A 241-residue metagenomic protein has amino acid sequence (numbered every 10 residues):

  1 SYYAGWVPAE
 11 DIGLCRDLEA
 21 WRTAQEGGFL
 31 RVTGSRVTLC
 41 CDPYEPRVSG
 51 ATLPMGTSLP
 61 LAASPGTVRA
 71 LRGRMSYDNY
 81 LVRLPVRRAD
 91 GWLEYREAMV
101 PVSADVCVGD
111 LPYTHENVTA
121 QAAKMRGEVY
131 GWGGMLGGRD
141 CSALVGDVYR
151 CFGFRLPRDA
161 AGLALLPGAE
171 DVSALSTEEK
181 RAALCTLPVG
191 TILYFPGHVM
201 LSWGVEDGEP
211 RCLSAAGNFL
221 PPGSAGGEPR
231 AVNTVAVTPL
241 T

Functional and structural regions predicted by a protein language model:
S1, G56, V82, V145 (+1 more regions): Short alpha-helical segments in extracytoplasmic peptidoglycan/chitin-binding modules and envelope-associated proteins
S1-T38, P43-Y44, S49-T52, A62 (+1 more regions): Boundary regions of SH3-family modules and the immediately adjacent low-complexity/disordered segments in eukaryotic
L14, E19-T23, L30, P46 (+2 more regions): Aromatic- and glycine-rich peptidoglycan recognition patches
P54-L59, V189-G190: Loop/turn positions that initiate beta-strands
P60-A63, S202-G204: A residue-level detector for short acidic-glycine micro-motifs
V68-S176, P196, L213: N-terminal capping segments
V100-A104, K180-A182, V189, N233-T241: Extended alpha-helical regions
P157-S224: ...with weaker cross-activation on analogous glycine-rich loops/strands in unrelated enzymes
